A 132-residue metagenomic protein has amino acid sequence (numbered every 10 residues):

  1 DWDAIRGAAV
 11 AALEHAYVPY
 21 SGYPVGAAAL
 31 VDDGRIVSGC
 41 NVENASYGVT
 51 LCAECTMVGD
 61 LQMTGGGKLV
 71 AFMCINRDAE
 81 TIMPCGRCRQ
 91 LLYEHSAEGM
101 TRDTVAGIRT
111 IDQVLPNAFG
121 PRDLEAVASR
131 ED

Functional and structural regions predicted by a protein language model:
D1-H15, T64-D132: C-terminal binding/interaction regions
A8-A11, A53-L61: Short, well-ordered amphipathic alpha-helical segments that serve as non-catalytic structural scaffolds within diverse
Y17-Y20: Short Gly/Pro-enriched turn/cap motifs at secondary-structure boundaries
G22-V31: Short beta-strand scaffold segments in enzyme catalytic cores
L30-D32, N41-V42: Histidine- and/or cysteine-centered catalytic micro-motif in compact active-site loops
N41-C55: Compact, glycine-rich, soluble single-domain proteins
